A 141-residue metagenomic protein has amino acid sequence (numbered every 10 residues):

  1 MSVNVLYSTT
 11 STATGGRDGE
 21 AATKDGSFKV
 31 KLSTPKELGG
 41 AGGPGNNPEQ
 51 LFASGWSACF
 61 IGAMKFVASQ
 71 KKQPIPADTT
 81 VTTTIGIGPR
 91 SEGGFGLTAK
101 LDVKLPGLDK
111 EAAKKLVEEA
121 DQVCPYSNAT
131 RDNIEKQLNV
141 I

Functional and structural regions predicted by a protein language model:
M1-S54, I61-I141: Extended beta-strand/beta-hairpin segments
